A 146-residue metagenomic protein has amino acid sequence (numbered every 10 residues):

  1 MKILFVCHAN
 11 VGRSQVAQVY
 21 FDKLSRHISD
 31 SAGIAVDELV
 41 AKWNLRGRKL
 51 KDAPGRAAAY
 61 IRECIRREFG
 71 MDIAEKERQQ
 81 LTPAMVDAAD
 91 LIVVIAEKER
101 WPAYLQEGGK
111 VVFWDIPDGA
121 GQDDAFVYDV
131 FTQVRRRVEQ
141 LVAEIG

Functional and structural regions predicted by a protein language model:
M1-L81: Conserved active-site segments centered on acidic
A9, A96-E97: Helix N-cap/beta->alpha junction signal
A89: An anion/phosphate-binding loop that grips the pyrophosphate of nucleotide cofactors and donors
E97-G146: Phosphate-binding/catalytic loops
